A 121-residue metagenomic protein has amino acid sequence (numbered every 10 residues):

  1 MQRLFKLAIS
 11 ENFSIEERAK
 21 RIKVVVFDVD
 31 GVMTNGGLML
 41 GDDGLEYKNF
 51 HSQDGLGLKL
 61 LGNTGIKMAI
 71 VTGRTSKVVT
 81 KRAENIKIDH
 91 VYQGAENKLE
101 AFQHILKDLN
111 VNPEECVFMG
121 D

Functional and structural regions predicted by a protein language model:
M1-F27: Non-catalytic pre-domain segments flanking phosphatase-related domains
R21-K23, I66, E114-E115: Short coil/turn segments at beta-strand junctions that form active-site/ligand-binding loops
V26-D28, M119-G120: Generic enzyme active-site microenvironment
M33-N63: A positional/architectural concept
L58-R82, Y92-Q93: Substrate-recognition element of Asp-dependent hydrolases with the DxDx(T/V) motif
D89-L99: A short, structured active-site edge motif that brings together acidic residues
L99-D121: Conserved Lys-Pro-Asp/Glu-containing loop-to-beta segment of HAD-superfamily phosphomonoesterases, centered on
